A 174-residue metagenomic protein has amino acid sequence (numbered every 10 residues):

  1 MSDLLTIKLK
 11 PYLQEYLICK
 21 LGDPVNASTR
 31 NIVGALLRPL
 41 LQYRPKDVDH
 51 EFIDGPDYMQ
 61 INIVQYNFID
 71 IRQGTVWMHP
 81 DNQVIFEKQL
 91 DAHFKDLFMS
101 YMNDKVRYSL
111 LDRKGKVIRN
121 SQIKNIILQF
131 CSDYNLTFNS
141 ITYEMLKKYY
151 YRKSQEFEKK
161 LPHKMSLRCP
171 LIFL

Functional and structural regions predicted by a protein language model:
M1-N82: Long, low-complexity interaction regions most often at the N-terminus
H79-Q83, E87-V106: Long protein-protein interaction modules used by eukaryotic assembly/scaffold proteins
N82, F86, L90, K114-I118 (+1 more regions): Conserved aromatic-histidine-acidic binding/catalytic patches
V106-G115, N139-S140, E158-P162: Short, solvent-exposed secondary-structure capping/transition elements
R107-Y134: Short, charged amphipathic recognition helices of the HTH superfamily and cognate SANT/SANTA-like modules
L128-C131, Y143, L174: Basic, alpha-helical nucleic-acid-binding regions used in initiation and control of genome expression
F138-F157: Major-groove recognition helix of helix-turn-helix-like DNA-binding domains
F157-L174: Short Lys/Arg-enriched helix C-cap and helix-to-coil transition segments that create basic nucleic-acid-contact patches
